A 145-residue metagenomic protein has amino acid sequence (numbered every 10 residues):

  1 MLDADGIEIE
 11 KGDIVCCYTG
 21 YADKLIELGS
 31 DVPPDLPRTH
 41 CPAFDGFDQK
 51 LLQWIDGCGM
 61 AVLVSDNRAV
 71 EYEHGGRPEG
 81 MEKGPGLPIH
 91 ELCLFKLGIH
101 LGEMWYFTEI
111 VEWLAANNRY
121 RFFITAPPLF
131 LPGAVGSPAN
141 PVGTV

Functional and structural regions predicted by a protein language model:
M1-V145: Active-/binding-site microenvironments in catalytic and ligand-binding cores
